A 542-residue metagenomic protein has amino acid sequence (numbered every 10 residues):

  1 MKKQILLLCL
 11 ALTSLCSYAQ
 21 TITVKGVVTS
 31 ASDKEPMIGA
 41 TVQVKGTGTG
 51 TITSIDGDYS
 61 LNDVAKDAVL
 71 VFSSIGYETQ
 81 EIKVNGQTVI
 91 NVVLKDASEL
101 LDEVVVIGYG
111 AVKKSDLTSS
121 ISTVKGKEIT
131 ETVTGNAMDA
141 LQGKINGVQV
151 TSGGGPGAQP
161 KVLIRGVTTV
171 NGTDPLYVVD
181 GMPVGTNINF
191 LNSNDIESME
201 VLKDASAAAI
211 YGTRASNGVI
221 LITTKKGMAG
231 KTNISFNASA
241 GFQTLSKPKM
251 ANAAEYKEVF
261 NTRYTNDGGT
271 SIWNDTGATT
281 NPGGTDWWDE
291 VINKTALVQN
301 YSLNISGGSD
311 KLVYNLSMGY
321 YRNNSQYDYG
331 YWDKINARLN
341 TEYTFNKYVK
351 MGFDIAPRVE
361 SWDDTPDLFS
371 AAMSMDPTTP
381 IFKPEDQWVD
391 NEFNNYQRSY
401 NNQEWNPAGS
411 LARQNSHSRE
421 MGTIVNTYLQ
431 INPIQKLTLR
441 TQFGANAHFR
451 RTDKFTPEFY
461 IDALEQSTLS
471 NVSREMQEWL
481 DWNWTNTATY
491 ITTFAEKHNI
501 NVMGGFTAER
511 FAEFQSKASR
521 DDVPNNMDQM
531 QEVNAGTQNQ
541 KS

Functional and structural regions predicted by a protein language model:
M1-L10, S14-R338, Y343-N346, K350-A356 (+3 more regions): Short, small/polar-rich motifs associated with maturation and membrane association, primarily at protein termini
M228-T285, S325-G330, N336-I424, R440-S542: Surface-exposed loop/interface segments of Gram-negative outer-membrane beta-barrel transport/assembly proteins
K436: Active-site and adjacent substrate-binding regions of carbohydrate-active enzymes
